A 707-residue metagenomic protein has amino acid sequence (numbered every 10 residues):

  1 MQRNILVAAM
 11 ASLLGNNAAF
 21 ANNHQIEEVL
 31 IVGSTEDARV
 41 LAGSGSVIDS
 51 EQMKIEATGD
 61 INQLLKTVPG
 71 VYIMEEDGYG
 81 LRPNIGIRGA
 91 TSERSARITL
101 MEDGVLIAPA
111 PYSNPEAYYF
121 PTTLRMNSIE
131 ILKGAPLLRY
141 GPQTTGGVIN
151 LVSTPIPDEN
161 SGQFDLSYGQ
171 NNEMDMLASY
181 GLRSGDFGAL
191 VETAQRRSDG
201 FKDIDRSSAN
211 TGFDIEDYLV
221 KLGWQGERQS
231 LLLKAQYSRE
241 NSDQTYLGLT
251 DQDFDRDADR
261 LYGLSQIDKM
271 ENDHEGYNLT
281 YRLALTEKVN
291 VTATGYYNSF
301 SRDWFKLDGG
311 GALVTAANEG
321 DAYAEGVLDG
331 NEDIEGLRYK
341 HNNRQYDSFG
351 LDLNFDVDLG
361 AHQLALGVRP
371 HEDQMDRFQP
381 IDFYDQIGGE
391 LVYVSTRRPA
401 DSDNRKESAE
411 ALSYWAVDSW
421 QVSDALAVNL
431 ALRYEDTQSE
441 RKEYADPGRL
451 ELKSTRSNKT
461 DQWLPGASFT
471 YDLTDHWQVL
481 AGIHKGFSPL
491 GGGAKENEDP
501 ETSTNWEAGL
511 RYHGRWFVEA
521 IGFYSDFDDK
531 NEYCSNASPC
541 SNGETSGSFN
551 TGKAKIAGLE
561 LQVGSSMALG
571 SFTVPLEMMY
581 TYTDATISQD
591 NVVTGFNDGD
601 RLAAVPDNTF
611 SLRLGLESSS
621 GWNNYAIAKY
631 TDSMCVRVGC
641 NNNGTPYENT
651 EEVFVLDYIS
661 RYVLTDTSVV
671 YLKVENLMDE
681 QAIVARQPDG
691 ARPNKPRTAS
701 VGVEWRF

Functional and structural regions predicted by a protein language model:
M53, D528, Y630-G639, Y658-F707: C-terminal beta-signal and adjacent terminal beta-strands/loops of Gram-negative outer-membrane beta-barrel proteins
N62, K66-V105, P109: Extracytoplasmic beta-strand/coil segments of soluble accessory domains associated with Gram-negative outer-membrane
V105-K133: Short acidic/polar hinge/loop motifs at secondary-structure boundaries that mediate gating or recognition
S161-Q163, Y168-R197, R206-T245, K269-L285 (+3 more regions): Transmembrane beta-barrel wall of Gram-negative outer-membrane proteins
S230-Q236, E271-Y444, T470-D472, V563 (+1 more regions): Face-selective signature of the C-terminal outer-membrane beta-barrel domain
T280, A284, K288-D308, D472 (+3 more regions): Membrane-embedded beta-barrel scaffold of Gram-negative outer-membrane proteins
Y346, A361-Q363, R369-D373, R398 (+5 more regions): Structural signature of Gram-negative outer-membrane beta-barrels, strongest in the C-terminal barrel of TonB-dependent
Q421-V428, D436, Y524, G547-C640 (+3 more regions): Gram-negative outer-membrane beta-barrel transporters
